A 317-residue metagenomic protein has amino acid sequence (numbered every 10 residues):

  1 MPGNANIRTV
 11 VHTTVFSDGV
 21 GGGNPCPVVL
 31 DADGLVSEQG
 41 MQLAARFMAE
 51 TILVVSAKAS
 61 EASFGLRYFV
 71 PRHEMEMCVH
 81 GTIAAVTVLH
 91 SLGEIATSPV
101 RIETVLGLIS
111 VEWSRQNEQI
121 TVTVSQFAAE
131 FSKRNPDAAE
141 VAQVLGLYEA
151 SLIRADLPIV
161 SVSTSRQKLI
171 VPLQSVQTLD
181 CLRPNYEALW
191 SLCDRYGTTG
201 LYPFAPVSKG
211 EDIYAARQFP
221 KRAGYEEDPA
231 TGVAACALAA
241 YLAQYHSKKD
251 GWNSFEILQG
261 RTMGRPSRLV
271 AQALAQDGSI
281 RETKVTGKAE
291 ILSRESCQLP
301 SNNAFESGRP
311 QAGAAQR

Functional and structural regions predicted by a protein language model:
M1-M77, I83-R317: Active-site proximal loop and beta-alpha junction motif in alpha/beta enzyme cores
